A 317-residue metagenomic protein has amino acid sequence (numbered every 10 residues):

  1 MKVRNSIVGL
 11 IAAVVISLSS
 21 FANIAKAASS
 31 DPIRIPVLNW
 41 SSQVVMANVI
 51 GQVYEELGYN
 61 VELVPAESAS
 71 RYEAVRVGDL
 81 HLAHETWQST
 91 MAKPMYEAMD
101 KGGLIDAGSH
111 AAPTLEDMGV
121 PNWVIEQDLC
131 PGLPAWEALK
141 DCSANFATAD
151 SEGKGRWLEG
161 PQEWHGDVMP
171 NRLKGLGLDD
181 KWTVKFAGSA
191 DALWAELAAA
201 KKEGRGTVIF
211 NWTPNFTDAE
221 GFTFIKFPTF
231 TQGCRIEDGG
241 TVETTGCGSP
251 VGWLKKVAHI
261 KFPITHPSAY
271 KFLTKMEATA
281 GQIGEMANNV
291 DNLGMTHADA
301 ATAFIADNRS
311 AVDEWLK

Functional and structural regions predicted by a protein language model:
I16-A25: C-terminal segment of classical bacterial N-terminal signal peptides
A28-S42, Y59-V64, K154-L158, L273: Short, well-ordered beta-strand elements
W40-S41, Y59-A74, V184-E196: Short helix-initiation/N-cap motifs at beta->coil->alpha
S41-N60, L173: Short, polar/charged alpha-helical segment
A47, V64-G102, E196, F216-G221: Pocket-flanking alpha-helical
H81-H84, L158-I236: Ligand-binding pocket segment of bilobal, Venus flytrap-like solute-binding proteins
G103-L158: A conserved helix-loop-strand patch within extracytoplasmic ligand-binding domains of the periplasmic binding
E116-D128, G252-T265, N288-N289: A bilobed periplasmic-binding-protein/Venus flytrap-type ligand-binding module shared by bacterial periplasmic
